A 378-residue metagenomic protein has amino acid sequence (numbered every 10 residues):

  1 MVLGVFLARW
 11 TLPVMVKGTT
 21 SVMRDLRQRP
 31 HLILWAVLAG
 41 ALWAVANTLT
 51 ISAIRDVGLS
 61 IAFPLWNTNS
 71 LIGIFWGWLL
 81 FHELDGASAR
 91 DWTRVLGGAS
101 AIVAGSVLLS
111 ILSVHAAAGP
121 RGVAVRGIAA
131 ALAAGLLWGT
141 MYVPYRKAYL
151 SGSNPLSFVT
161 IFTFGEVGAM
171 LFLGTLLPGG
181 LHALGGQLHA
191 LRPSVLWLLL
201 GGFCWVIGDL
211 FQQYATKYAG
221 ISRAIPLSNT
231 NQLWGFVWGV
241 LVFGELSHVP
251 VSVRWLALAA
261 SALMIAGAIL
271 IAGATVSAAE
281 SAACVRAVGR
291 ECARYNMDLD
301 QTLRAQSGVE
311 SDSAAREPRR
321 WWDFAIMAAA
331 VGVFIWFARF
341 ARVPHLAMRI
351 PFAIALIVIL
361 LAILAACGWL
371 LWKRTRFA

Functional and structural regions predicted by a protein language model:
M1-A378: Polytopic alpha-helical membrane proteins, predominantly small-molecule transporters/carriers
